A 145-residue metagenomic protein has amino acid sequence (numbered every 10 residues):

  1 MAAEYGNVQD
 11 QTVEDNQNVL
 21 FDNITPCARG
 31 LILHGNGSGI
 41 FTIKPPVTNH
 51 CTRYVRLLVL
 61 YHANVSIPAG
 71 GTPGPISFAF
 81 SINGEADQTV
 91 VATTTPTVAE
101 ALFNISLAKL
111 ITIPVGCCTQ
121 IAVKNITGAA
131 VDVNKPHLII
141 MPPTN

Functional and structural regions predicted by a protein language model:
M1-N145: Extracellular jelly-roll beta-sandwich "head" domains, especially the C-terminal globular C1q domain
